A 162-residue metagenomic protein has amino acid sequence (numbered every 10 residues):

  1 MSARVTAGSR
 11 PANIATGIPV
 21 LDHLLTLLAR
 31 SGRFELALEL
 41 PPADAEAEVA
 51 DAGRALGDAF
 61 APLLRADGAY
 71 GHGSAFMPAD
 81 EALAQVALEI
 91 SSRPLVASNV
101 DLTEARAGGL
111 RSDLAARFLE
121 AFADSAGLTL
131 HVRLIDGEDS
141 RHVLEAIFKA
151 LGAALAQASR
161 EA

Functional and structural regions predicted by a protein language model:
M1-A162: Structural preference for solvent-exposed beta-strand-turn elements and adjacent flexible terminal/loop segments within
